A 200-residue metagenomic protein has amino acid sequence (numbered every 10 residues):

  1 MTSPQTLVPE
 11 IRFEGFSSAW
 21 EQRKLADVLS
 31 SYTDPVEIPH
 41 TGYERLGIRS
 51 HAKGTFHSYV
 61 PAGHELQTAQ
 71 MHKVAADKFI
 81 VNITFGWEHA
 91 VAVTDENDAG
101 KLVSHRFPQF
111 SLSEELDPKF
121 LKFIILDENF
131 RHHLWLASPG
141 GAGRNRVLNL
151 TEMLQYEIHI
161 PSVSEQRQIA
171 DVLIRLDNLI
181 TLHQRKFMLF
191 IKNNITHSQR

Functional and structural regions predicted by a protein language model:
M1-R200: Feature detects amphipathic, helix-rich regulatory segments
